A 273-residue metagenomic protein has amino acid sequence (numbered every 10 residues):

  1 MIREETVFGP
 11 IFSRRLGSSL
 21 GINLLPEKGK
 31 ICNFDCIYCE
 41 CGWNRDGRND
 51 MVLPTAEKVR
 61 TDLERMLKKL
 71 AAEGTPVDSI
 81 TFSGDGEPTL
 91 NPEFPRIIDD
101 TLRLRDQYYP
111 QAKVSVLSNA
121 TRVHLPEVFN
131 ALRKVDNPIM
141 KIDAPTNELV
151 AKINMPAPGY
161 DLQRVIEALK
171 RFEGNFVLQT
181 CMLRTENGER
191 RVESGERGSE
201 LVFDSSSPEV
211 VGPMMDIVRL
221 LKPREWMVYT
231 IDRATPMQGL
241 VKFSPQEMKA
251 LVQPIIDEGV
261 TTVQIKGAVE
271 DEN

Functional and structural regions predicted by a protein language model:
M1-T6: Short, Gly/Pro- and small/polar-rich lid/capping loops
R15-T61: Canonical Radical SAM [4Fe-4S] cluster-binding loop centered on the CxxxCxxC motif and its immediate flanking residues
I22, T61-K68, I97-L104: Short, well-ordered amphipathic alpha-helices
L24, F82-G84, T180, T230: Short glycine-centered, acidic/aromatic-flanked micro-motifs in structured strand/loop junctions that mark active-site
T61-S83: Short Fe-S-cluster ligation motifs
L90-V241: Conserved AdoMet/S-adenosylmethionine-binding subsite of the radical SAM
S244-N273: Binuclear metal-ion centers of metallo-dependent hydrolases, dominated by the metallo-beta-lactamase
